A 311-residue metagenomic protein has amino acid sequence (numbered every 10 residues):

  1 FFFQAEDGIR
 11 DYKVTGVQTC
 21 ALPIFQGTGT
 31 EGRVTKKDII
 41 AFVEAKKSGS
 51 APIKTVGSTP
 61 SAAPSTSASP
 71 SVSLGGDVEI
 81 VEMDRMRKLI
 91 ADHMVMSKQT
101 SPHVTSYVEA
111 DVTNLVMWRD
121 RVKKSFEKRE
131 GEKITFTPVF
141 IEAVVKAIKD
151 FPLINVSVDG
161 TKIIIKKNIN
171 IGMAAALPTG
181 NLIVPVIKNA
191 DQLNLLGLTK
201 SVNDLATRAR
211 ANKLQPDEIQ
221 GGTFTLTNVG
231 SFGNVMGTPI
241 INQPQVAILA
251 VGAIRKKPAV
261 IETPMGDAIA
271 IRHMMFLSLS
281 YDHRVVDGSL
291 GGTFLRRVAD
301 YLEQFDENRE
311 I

Functional and structural regions predicted by a protein language model:
F1-C20: Single conserved hydrophobic/aromatic residue that forms the stacking wall/gate of nucleotide- or nucleobase-binding
G16-V17, T28, E218: A short glycine-leucine-enriched loop at secondary-structure breakpoints that most characteristically corresponds
P23-R33: Short acidic, glycine/serine/threonine-rich helix-capping segments at coil-helix boundaries
R33, K37-D38, F42, K46-I311: C-terminal catalytic/motor cores of large multi-domain enzyme assemblies
